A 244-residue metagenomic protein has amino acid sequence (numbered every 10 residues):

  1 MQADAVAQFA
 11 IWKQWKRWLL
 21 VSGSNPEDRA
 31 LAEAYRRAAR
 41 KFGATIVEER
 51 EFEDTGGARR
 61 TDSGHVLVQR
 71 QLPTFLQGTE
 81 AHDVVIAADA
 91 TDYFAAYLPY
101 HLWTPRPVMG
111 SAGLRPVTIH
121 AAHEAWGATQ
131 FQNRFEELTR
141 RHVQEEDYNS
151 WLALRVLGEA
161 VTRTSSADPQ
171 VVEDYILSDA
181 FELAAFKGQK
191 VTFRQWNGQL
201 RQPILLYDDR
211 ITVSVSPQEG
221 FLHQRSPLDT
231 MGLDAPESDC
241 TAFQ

Functional and structural regions predicted by a protein language model:
M1-Q244: Extracytosolic ligand-binding ectodomains
